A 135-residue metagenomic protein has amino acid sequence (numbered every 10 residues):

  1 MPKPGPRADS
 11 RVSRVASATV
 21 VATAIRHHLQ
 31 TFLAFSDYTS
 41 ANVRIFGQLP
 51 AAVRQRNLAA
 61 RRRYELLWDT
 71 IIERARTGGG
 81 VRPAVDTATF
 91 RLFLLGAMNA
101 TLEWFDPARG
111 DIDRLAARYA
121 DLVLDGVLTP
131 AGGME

Functional and structural regions predicted by a protein language model:
A8-R14, N42-F46, F105: Secondary-structure edge/capping motif, primarily at the C-terminal ends of alpha-helices and the immediately following
D9-Y38, F90-L94: Hydrophobic alpha-helical connector segments
A18, A22, R54, T87-R91 (+1 more regions): Short, structured helix-loop boundary elements
T23-Q30, A34, L66, T70-G78 (+3 more regions): C-terminal peripheral helix-coil segments that are non-catalytic and often amphipathic
L33-A52: Amphipathic alpha-helical segments used for helix-helix packing
A52-G78, A88-G96: Amphipathic alpha-helical packing segments from all-alpha helical-bundle domains
G80-R82: Conserved hydrophobic residue
